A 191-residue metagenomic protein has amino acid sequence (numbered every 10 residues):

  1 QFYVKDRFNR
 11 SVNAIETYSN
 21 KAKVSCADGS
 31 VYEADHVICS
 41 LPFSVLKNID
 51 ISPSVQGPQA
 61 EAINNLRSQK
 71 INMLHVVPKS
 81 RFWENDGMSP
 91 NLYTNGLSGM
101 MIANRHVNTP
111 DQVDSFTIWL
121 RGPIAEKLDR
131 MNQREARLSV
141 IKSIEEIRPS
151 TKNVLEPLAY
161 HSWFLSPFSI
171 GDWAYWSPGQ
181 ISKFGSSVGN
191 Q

Functional and structural regions predicted by a protein language model:
Q1, R7-F8, M131-R134: Short beta-strand to alpha-helix junction loop
R7, Y32, E156-A159: General small-molecule cofactor/ligand-binding pocket signal
F8-K23: A conserved short coil-to-beta-strand element within the FAD-binding core of flavoproteins
K21, S40, K70, D86-Q191: Conserved flavin/dinucleotide-binding core of flavoenzymes
S25-H36: Core beta-strand elements of the Rossmann-like FAD/NAD(P) dinucleotide-binding domain in flavoenzyme oxidoreductases
V37-P58, H75: Flavin (primarily FAD) binding-site architecture
F43, P78-F82, P123: Short loop segments at secondary-structure junctions
P58-G87: Central beta-strand plus flanking loop segment that forms part of the substrate or channel wall within the catalytic
